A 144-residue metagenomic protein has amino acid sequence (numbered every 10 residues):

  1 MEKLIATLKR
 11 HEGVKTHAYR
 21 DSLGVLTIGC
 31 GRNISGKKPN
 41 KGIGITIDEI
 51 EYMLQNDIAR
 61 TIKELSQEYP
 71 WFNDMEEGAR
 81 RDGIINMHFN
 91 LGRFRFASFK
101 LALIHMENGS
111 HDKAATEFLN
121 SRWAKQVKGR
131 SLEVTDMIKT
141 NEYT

Functional and structural regions predicted by a protein language model:
M1-H17, L23, R32-I34, P39-K41 (+4 more regions): Long, amphipathic alpha-helical surface segments
S22-V25, R81: A structure-centric signal for secondary-structure junctions around beta-strands
R60-F96: Active-site nucleophile-His-acid catalytic modules used for acyl/amide transfer and hydrolysis across diverse enzymes
